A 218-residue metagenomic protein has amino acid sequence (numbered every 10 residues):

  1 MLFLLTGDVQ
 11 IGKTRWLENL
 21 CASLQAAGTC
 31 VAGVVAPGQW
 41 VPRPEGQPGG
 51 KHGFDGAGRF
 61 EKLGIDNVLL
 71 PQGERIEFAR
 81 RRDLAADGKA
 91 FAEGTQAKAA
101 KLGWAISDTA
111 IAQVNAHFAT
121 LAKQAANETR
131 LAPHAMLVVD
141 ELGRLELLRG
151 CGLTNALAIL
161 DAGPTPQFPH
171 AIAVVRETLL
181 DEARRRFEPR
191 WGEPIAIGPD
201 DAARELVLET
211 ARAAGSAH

Functional and structural regions predicted by a protein language model:
L2: Walker A (P-loop) ATP-phosphate-binding motif of ABC ATPase nucleotide-binding domains
L5: Hydrophobic anchor at the beta1->P-loop junction of P-loop NTPases
V9: The conserved Walker
K13: Conserved lysine of the Walker
E18-A97: N-terminal phosphate/diphosphate-binding loop that engages ATP/GTP or pyrophosphate donors across diverse enzyme folds
P42-A57, K89-Q96, T120-A135, P164-Q167 (+1 more regions): Intrinsically disordered, low-complexity terminal tails and inter-domain linkers enriched for S/T/G/P/D/E
A85-L148: Phosphate-binding/switch loop-helix module in NTP-utilizing enzymes
K123, G143-H218: Replace "adjacent to P-loop NTPase cores in ATP/GTP-dependent enzymes" with "adjacent to NTP-binding cores
